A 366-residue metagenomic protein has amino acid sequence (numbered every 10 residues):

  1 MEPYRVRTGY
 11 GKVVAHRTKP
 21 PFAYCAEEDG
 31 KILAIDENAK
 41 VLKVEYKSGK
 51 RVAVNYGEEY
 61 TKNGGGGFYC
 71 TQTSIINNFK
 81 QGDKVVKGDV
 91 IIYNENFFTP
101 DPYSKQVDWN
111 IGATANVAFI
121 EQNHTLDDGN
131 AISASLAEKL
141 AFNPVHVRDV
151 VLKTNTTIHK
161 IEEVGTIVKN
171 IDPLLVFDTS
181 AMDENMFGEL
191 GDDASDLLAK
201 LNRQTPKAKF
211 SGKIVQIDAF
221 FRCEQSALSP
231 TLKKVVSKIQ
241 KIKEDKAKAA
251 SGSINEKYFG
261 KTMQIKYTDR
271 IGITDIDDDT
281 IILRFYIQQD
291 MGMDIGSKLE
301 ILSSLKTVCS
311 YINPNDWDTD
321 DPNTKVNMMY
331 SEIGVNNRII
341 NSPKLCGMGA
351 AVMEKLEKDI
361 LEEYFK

Functional and structural regions predicted by a protein language model:
M1-M293, K298: Long, charge-dense accessory insertions within large macromolecular proteins
G88, D269-I276, T280-K366: Conserved phosphate-binding elements of NTP-dependent enzyme cores
